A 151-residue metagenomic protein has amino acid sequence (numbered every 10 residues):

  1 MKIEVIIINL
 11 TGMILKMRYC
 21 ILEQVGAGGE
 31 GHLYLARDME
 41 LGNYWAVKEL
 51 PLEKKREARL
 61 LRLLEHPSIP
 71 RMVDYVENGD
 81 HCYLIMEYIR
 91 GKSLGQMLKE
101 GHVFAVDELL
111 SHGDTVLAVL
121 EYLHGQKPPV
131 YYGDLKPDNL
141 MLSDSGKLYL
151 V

Functional and structural regions predicted by a protein language model:
L22-G28, L33: Protein kinase glycine-rich loop
G26, E65-S68: Flexible N-lobe loop architecture of eukaryotic-like protein kinase catalytic domains
R37-Y44: Conserved N-lobe loop of protein kinases adjacent to the ATP-binding glycine-rich P-loop
E49-L63: AlphaC helix of the eukaryotic protein kinase fold
Y75: Activation-segment/catalytic-loop signature of the eukaryotic protein kinase fold
G79-S93, M97: Conserved short submotifs of the Hanks-type protein kinase catalytic core that shape the nucleotide-binding pocket
H112-G113: Activation segment signature within eukaryotic-like protein kinase domains
L117-V130: Protein kinase catalytic-loop region centered on the HRD/HxD motif
